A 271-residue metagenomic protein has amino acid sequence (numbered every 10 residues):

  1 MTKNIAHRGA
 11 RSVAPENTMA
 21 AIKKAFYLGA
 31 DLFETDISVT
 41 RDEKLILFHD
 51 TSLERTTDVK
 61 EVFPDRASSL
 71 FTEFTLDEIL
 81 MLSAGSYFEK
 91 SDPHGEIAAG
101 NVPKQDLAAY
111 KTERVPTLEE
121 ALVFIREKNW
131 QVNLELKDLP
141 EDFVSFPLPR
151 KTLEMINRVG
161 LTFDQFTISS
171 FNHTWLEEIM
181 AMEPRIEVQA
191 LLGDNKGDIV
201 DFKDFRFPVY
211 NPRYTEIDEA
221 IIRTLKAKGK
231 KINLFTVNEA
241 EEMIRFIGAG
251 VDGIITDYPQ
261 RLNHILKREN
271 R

Functional and structural regions predicted by a protein language model:
M1-R271: Phosphate-group recognition and catalysis centered on beta-loop-alpha active-site segments
